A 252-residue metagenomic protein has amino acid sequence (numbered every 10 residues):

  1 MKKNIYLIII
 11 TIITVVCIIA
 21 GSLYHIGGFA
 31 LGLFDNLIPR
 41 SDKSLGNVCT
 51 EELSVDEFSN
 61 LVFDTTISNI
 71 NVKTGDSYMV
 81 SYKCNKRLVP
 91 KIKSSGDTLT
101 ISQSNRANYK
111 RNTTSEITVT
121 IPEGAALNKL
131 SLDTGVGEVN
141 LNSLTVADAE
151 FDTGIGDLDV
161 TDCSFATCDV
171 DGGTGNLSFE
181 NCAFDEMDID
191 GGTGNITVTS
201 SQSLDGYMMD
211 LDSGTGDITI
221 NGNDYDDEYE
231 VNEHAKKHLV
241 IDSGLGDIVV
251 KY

Functional and structural regions predicted by a protein language model:
M1-I5: Positively charged n-region of N-terminal signal peptides that target proteins for export
I8-H25: Hydrophobic membrane-insertion alpha-helices, especially the h-region of bacterial N-terminal signal peptides
I26-S104, N112-N128, E138-S143, V198-S201 (+3 more regions): Short linear S-[DN]-x-LW-Φ motif typified by the pepsin-like aspartic protease active-site region
S59-T66, S81-K83, T98-S102, A107 (+6 more regions): Well-ordered beta-strand segments characteristic of repetitive beta-sheet solenoids
D76-S77, V146-A147, D226: Short, glycine/charged-enriched secondary-structure capping and boundary segments
N140-S143, E150-D162: N-terminal leader/targeting helix
L158-Y252: Short, surface-exposed interaction patches in beta-rich subdomains that mediate adhesion/assembly near membranes
